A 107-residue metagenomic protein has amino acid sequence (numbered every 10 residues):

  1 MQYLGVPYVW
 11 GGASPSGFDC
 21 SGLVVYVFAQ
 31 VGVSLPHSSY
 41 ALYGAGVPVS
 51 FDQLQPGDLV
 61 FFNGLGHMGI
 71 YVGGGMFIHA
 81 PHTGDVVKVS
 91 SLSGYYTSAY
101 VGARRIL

Functional and structural regions predicted by a protein language model:
M1-L4, A103-R105: Non-catalytic ligand/cofactor/substrate-binding and regulatory segments of enzyme domains
M1-Y3, G11, G64, V89 (+1 more regions): Short linear sequence motifs
Q2-P56: Catalytic cysteine-centered active-site loop
V33, Y40-G44, P48-V49, G66 (+1 more regions): Aromatic- and glycine-rich peptidoglycan recognition patches
P56-G57, G66-H67: Short, surface-exposed beta-edge/turn micro-motifs
L59-F61: Hydrophobic beta-strand signal
